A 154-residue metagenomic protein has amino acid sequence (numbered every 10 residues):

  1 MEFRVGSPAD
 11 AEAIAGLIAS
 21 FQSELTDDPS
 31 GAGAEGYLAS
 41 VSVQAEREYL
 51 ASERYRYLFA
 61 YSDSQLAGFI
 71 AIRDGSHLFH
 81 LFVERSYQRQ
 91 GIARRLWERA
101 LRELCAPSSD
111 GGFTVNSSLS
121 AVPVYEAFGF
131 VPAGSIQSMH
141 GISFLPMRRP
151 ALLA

Functional and structural regions predicted by a protein language model:
E2-G16: A short beta-loop-alpha structural element at the N-terminal edge of CoA-dependent acyl/N-acetyltransferase catalytic
A19-A45: Conserved GNAT-fold acetyl-CoA-binding loop/helix
V43-F59: A short helix-loop-beta-strand connector motif used in the catalytic cores of GNAT acetyltransferases and, in some
R54-G68, R73: Conserved beta-hairpin
L81-Q88: A short, internal acetyl-CoA/4′-phosphopantetheine-binding micro-motif in the GNAT/acyltransferase core
R89-R102: Conserved acetyl-CoA-binding loop-helix of GNAT-fold acetyltransferases
L104-S118: Conserved GNAT acetyl-CoA-binding A-motif
T114-N116, V131-P146: Conserved catalytic-core motifs of GNAT/GCN5-like acyltransferases
